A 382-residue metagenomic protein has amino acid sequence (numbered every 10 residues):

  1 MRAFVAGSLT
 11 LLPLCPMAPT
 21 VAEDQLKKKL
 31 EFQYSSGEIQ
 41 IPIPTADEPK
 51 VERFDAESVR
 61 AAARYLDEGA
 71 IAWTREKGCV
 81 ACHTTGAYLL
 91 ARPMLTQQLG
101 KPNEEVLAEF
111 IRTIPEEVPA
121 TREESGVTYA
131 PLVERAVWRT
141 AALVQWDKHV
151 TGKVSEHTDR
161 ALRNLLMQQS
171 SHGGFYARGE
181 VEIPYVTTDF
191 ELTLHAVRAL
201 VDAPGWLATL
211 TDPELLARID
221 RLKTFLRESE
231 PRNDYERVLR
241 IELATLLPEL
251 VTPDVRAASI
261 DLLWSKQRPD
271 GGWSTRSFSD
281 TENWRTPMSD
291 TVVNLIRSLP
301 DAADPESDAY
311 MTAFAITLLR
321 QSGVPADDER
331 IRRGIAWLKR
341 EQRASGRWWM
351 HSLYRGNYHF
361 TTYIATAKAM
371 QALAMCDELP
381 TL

Functional and structural regions predicted by a protein language model:
M1-A3: Positively charged n-region of N-terminal signal peptides that target proteins for export
A6-P16: Bacterial N-terminal signal peptides
C15-K27: Signal peptide processing junction and immediate N-terminal pro/mature segment of secreted/exported proteins
D24-E57, R75-K101, A120-R163, S170-D220 (+3 more regions): An alpha-helical repeat/solenoid feature that recognizes helix-turn-helix modules
A62, L66, A70, F110-I114 (+4 more regions): Buried hydrophobic core positions in alpha-solenoid tandem helical repeats
G100-R122: Active-site-surrounding "flap" and adjacent substrate/cofactor-binding loops of secreted or lumenal enzymes, prototyped
